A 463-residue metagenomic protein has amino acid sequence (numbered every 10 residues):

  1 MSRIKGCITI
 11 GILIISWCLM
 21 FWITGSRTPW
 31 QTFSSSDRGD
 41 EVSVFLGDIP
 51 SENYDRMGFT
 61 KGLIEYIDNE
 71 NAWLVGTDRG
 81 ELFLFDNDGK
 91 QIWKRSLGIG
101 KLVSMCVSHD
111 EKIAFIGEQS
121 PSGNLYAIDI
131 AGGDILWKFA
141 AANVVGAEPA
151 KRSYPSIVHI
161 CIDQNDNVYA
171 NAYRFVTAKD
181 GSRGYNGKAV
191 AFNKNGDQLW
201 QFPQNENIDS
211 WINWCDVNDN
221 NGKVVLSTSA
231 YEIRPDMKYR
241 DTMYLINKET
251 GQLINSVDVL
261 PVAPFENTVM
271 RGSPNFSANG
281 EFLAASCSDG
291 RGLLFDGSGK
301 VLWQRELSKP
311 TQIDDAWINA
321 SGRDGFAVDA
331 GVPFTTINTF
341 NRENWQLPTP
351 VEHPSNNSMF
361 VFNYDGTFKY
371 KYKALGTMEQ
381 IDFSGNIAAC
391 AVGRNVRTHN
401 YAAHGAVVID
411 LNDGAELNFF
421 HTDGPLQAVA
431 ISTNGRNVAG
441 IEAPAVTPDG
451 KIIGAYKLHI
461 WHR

Functional and structural regions predicted by a protein language model:
M1-L13: N-terminal Sec-pathway targeting helices
R3-K5, W17, M57: Generic N-terminal amphipathic/basic segments
I12-M20: Sec-dependent N-terminal signal peptides of Gram-positive bacterial secreted proteins and lipoproteins
W22-R463: Secretory-pathway ectodomains
